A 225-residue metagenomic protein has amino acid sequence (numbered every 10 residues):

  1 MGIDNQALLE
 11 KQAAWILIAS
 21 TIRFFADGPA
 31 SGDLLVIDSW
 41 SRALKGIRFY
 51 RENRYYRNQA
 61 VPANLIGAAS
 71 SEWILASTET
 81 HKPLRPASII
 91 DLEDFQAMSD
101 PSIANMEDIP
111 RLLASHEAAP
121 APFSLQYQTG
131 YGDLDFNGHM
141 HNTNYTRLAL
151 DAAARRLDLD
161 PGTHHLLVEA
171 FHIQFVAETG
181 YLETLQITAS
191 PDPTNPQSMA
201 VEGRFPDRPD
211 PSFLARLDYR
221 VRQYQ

Functional and structural regions predicted by a protein language model:
M1-L34, A153, L157, D218-Q225: Hydrophobic, proline/glycine-rich low-complexity stretches
A13-D27, H164-G180: Small beta-barrel nucleic-acid-binding modules, principally OB-folds
I16-I18, L35, I47, G67-A69 (+2 more regions): A generic structural signal for short beta-strands and their flanking turns/coil linkers
R23-D108, F175-T184, S190-Q225: HotDog/MaoC-like acyl-thioester-processing domains
A60-P62, A119-F123, P161-T163, T194-N195: Short, glycine- and charge-enriched coil/turn segments that flank and shape catalytic ligand pockets
A76-H81, A87-S88, F95-D158: Catalytic strand-loop segment that frames the active site of acyl-thioester-processing enzymes
M140, N144, L148, L166 (+2 more regions): Short amphipathic alpha-helical segments
T146, R155-D160, L166, L182 (+1 more regions): Intrinsically disordered, low-complexity segments enriched in serine, threonine, and glycine
